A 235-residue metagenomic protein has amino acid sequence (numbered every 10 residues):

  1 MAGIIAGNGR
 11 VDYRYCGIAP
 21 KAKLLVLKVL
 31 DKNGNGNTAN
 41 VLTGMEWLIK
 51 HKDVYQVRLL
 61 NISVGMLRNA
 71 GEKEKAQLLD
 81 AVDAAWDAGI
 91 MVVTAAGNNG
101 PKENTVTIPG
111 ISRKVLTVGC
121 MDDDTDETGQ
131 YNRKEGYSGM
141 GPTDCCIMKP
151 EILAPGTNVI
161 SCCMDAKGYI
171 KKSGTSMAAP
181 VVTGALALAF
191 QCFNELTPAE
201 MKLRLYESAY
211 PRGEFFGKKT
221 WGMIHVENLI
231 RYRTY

Functional and structural regions predicted by a protein language model:
M1-A39, Y55-R58, I111-K114, P142-K149 (+1 more regions): Subtilisin-like serine protease catalytic core
G7, K50-D53, A154-N158, E207: Glycine-rich, acidic and aromatic/proline-enriched surface loops and short helix-turn segments that act as binding
V11, L30-G34, M66-N69, N98-K102 (+5 more regions): Solvent-exposed loop/turn segments at secondary-structure junctions within structured extracellular/periplasmic domains
C16-A19, G36-N61, E72-V92, E103-G119 (+1 more regions): Mature extracellular/periplasmic domains of secretome proteins
K28, N61-G65, V93-A96, G119-C120 (+1 more regions): A cross-family glycoside hydrolase active-site/sugar-binding cleft signature
V57-S63, Q191-Y235: C-terminal subdomain of the subtilisin-like protease fold in secreted/lumenal serine endopeptidases
R68, L78-L79, V181-V182, L186-L188 (+2 more regions): Conserved N-terminal glycine/acidic-rich loop preference
G110-Q191, E195: Extracellular S/T/G-rich loop segment that most often corresponds to the catalytic His/Ser-adjacent loop
